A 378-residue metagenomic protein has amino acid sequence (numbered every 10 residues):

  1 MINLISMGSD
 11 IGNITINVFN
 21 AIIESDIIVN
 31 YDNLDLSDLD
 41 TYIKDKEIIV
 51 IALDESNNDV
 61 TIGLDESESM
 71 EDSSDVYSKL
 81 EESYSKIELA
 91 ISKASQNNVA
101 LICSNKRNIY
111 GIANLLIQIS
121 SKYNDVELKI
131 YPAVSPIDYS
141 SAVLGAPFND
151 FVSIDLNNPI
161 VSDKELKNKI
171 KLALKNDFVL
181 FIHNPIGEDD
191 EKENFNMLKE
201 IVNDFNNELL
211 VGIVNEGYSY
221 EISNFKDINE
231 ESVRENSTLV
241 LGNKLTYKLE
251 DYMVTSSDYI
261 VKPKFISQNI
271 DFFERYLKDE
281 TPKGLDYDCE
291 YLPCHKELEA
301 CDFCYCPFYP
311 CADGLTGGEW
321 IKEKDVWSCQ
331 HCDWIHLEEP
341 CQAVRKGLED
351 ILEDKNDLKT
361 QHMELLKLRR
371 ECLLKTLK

Functional and structural regions predicted by a protein language model:
M1-D59, F225-K226: Glycine-rich, flexible N-terminal cofactor/catalytic loop recognition
I2, V99, L174-F265: A contiguous loop/helix-start segment that scaffolds small-molecule binding in enzyme catalytic cores
N3-I11, D75-E82, L156-S162: Short, flexible loop segments at the rims of nucleotide/cofactor-binding pockets, characterized by
S9-I11, L34, S104-N108, P185-G187 (+1 more regions): Short glycine-rich anion-binding loops that position phosphate/pyrophosphate groups of nucleotides and phosphorylated
D35-A90, N196-V214: P-loop/Walker A phosphate-binding loop and immediately adjacent motor/lid segment at beta-alpha junctions
E71-V76, K93, V99-A100, A146-N158 (+1 more regions): A polyampholytic, Gly/Pro-enriched intrinsically disordered region
N105-F178: Class I SAM-dependent methyltransferase SAM-binding "motif I" and its flanking Rossmann-like core
I266-K378: Cysteine-centered metal-binding/redox modules
